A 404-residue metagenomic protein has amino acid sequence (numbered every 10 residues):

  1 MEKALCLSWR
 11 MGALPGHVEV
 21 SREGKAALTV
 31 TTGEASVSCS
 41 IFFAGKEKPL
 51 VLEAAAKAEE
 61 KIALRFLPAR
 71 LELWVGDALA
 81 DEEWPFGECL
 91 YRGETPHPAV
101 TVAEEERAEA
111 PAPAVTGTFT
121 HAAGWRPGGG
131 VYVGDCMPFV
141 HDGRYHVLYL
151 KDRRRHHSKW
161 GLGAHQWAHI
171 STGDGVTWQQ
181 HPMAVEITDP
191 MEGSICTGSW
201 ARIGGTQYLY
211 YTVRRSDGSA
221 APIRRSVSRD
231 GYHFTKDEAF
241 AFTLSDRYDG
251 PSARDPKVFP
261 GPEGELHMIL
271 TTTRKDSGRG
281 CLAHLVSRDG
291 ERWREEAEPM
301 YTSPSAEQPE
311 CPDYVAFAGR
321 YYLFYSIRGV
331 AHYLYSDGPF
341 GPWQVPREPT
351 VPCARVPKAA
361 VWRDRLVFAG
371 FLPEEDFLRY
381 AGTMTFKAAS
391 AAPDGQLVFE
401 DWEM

Functional and structural regions predicted by a protein language model:
E2-C6, R10-A13, H17, S38 (+2 more regions): Carbohydrate-active catalytic/glycan-binding domains of CAZyme proteins, especially the secreted or lumenal ectodomains
H17-I41: Glycan-recognition/cleft segments
